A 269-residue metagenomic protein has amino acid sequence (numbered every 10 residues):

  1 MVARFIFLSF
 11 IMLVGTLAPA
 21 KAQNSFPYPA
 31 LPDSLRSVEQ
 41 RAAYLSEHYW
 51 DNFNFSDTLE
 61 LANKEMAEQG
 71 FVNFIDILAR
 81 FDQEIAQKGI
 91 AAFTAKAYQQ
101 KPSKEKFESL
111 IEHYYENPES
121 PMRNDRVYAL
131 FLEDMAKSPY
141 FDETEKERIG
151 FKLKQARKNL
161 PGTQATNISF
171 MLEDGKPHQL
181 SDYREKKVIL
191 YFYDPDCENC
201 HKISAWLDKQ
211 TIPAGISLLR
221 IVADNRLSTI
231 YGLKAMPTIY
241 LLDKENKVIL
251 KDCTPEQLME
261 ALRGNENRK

Functional and structural regions predicted by a protein language model:
M1-S25: Bacterial Sec-dependent N-terminal signal peptides
Q23-N167, L172: Oxidative protein folding and maturation machinery
L172, L242-D243: Short, acidic, Ser/Thr-enriched surface-loop or helix-capping motifs
K176-A205: Short active-site neighborhood of thiol/selenol oxidoreductases, capturing the structured segment around
N199-I212, P255: Typically the conserved alpha-helix immediately C-terminal to a functionally engaged Cys/Sec in thioredoxin-like
A214-R226: Thiol-based oxidoreductase modules, predominantly thioredoxin-like and allied folds used for disulfide exchange
Y231-Y240: Structural micro-motif
K244-K269: Non-catalytic, surface beta->alpha helical segment in thiol-disulfide oxidoreductase systems
